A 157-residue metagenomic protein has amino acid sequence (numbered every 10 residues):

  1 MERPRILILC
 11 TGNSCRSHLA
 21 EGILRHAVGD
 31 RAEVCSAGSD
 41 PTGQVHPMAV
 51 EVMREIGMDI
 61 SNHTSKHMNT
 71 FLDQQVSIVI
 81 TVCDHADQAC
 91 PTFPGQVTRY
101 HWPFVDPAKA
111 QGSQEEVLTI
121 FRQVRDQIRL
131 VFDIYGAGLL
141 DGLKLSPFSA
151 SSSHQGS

Functional and structural regions predicted by a protein language model:
M1-N69: Conserved active-site segments centered on acidic
V28, L72, P94: Short, flexible helix/strand-to-coil boundary loops that buttress conserved ligand/catalytic motifs in alpha/beta
P47, K66, Q74, E115 (+1 more regions): Generic alpha-helical secondary structure signal
S61-V76, H85-D87: S-adenosyl-L-methionine/SAH cofactor-binding core of RNA-modifying enzymes
T81-V82: Redox-cofactor binding/interface segments in oxidoreductases and associated redox assembly factors
D87-S157: Phosphate-binding/catalytic loops
